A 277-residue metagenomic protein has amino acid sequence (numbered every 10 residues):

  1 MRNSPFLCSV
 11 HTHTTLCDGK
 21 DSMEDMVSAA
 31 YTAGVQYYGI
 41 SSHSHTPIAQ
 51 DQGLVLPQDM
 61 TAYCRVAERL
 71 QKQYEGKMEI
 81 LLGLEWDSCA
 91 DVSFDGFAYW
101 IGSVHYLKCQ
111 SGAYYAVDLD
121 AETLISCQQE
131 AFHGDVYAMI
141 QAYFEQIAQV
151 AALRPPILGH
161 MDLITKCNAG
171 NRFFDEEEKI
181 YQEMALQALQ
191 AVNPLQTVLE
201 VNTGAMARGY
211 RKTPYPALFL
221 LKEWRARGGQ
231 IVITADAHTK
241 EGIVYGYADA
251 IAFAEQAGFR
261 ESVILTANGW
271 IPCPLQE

Functional and structural regions predicted by a protein language model:
M1-S88, A98, T165-K179, H238-Y245 (+3 more regions): An N-terminally biased module of ancient metal coordination in phosphate/nucleic-acid-related enzymes
P5-S9, Y37-G39, E79-L81, A98-I101 (+4 more regions): Structural preference for beta-strand elements that scaffold enzyme active sites
H11, A30, W100, H160 (+3 more regions): Conserved, mostly hydrophobic/aromatic
Q58-P194: Extended substrate/RNA-proximal surfaces in nucleic-acid metabolism proteins
C167-A169, D175, K179, L186-N202 (+3 more regions): Glycoside hydrolase catalytic-domain groove-lining segments
G204-R208, H238-K240: Short Gly/Pro-enriched loop/turn and capping motifs at secondary-structure junctions
T213, A217-E277: Long, positively charged, glycine-interspersed low-complexity recognition regions
